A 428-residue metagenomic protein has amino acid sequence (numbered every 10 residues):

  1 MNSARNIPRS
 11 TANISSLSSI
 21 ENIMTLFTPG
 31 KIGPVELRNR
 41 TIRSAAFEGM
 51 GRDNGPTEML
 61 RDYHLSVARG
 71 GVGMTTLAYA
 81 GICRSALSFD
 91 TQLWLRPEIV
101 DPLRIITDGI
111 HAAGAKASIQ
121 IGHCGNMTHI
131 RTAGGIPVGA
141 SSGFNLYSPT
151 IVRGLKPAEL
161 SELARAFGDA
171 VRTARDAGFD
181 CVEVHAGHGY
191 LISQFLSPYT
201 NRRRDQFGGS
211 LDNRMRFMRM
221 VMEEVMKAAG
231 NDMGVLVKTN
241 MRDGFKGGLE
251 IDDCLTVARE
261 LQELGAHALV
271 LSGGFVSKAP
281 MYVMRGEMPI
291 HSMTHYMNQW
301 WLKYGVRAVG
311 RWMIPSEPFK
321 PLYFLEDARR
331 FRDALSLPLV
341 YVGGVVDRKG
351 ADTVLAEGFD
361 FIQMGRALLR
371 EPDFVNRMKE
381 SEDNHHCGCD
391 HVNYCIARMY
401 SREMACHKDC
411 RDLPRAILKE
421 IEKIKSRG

Functional and structural regions predicted by a protein language model:
N2-T11, S15-S19: Low-acidity, Ser/Thr- and Arg-rich intrinsically disordered low-complexity segments
S19-G428: Flavin-dependent oxidoreductase catalytic cores
